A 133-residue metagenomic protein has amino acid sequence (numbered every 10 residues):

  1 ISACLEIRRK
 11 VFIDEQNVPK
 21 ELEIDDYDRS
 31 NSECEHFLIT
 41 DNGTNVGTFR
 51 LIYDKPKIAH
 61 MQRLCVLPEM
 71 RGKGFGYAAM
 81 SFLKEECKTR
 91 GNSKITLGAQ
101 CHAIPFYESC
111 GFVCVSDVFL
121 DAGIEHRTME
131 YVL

Functional and structural regions predicted by a protein language model:
I1-D26, S30-N31, H36, T40-N42: Short amphipathic alpha-helix that is part of the acyltransferase structural core
L38, T44-I52, H60-C65: Conserved beta-strand in the GNAT
Y53-M61, R71, G91, D121-H126: A conserved beta-turn-beta hairpin within the catalytic core of GNAT-like acetyltransferases that forms part
Q62, E69-R71, H102-S109: Acidic/histidine-enriched, beta-strand-rich ligand/metal-binding domains
V66, G72-E85: Conserved acetyl-CoA-binding loop-helix of GNAT-fold acetyltransferases
M80, E86-Q100: Conserved GNAT acetyl-CoA-binding A-motif
T96-G98, E108, V113-T128: Conserved catalytic-core motifs of GNAT/GCN5-like acyltransferases
